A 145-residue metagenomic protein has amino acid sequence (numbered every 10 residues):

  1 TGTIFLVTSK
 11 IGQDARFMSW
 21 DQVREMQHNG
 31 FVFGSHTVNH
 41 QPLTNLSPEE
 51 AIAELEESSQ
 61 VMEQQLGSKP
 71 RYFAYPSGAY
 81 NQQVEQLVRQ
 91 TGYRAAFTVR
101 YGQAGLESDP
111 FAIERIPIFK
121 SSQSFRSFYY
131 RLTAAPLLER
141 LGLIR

Functional and structural regions predicted by a protein language model:
T1-N29: Active-site beta->alpha N-cap acidic-glycine motif
I4-T8, S35-T37, Y75-S77, R115-P117: A cross-domain feature marking catalytic cores of carbohydrate-active enzymes and several ubiquitous metabolic/repair
S9-Q13, P42, A79: Short histidine/acidic/glycine/proline-rich micro-motifs that form metal- and phosphate-coordinating active-site loops
I11, H36-N39, F73, L106: Preference for short coil/turn "hinge" residues that link or interrupt alpha-helices
Q22-T37, E54: A structural motif
H28, N45-R145: C-terminal active-site subregion of NodB/CE4 polysaccharide deacetylases
G34-E49: Substrate-binding clefts and substrate-entry loops adjacent to catalytic sites of polymer-processing enzymes acting on
